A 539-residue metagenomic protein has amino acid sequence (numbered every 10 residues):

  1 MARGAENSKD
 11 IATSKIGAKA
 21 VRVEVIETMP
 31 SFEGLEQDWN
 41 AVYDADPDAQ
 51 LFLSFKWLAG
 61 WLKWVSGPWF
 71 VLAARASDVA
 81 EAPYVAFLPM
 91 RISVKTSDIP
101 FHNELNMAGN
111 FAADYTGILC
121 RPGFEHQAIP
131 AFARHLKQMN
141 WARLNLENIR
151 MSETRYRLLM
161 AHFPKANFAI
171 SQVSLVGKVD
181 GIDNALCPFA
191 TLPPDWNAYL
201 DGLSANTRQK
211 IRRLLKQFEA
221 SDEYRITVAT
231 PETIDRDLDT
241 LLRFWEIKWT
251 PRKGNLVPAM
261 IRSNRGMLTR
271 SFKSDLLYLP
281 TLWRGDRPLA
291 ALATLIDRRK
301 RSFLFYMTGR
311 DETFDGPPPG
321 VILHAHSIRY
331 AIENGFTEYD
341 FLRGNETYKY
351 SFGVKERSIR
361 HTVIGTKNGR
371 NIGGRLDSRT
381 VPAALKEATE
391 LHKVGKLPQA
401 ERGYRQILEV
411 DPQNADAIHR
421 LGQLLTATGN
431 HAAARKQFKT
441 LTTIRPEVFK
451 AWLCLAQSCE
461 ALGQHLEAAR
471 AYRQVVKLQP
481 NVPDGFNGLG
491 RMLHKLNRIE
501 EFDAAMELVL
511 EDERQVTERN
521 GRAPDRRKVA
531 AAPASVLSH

Functional and structural regions predicted by a protein language model:
A2-V21, R91, L159-N197, E338-K386 (+1 more regions): Active-site/acyl-donor-binding loops of N-acyltransferases
R22-L105, N148-D315: A conserved beta-strand-loop-helix scaffold within acyl/acetyltransferase catalytic domains
V381, A415-D416, H431, F449-K450 (+1 more regions): Helix-start (N-cap) detector for alpha-helical repeat units in TPR-like alpha-solenoids, especially tetratricopeptide
K393, A427-T428, A461-L462, K495: Register position in tetratricopeptide repeats
